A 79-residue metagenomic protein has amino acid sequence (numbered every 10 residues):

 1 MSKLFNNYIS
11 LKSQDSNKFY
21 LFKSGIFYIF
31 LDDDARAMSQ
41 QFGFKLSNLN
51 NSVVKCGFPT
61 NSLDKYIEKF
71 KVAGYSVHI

Functional and structural regions predicted by a protein language model:
M1-I79: Basic, polar low-complexity surface loops/patches
